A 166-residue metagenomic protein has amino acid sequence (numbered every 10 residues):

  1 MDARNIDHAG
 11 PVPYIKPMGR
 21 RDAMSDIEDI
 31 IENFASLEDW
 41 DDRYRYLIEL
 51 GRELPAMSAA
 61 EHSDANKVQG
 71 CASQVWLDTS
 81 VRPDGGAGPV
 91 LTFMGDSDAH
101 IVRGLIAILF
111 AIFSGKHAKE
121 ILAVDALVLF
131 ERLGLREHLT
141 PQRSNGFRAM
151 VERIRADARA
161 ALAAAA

Functional and structural regions predicted by a protein language model:
R20-Q74, V81-A87, F130-A166: N-terminal intrinsically disordered, cationic/polar leader segments that include organellar targeting peptides
V81-H100, F110-S114: Conserved interaction-surface patches within small, structured recognition/assembly domains
L105-K119: Alpha-helical support elements that line or immediately flank enzyme active sites and cofactor-binding pockets
G115-R132: Glycine-rich phosphate/pyrophosphate-binding loops and their adjacent beta-strand/loop elements at enzyme active sites
